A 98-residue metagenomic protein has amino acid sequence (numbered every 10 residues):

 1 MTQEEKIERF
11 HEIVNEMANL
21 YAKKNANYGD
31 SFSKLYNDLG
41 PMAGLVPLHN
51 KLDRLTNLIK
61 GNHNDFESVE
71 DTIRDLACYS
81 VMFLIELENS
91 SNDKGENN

Functional and structural regions predicted by a protein language model:
M1-N98: Intrinsically disordered, low-complexity regulatory regions that flank transcription factor DNA-binding cores
